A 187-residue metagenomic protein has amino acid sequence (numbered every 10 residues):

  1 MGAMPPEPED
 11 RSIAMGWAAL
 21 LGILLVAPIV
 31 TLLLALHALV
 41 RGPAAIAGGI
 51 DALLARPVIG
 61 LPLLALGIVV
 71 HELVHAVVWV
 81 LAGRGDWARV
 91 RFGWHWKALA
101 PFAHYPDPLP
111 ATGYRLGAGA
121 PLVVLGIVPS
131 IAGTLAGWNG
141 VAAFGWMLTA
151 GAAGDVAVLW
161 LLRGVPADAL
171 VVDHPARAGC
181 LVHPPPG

Functional and structural regions predicted by a protein language model:
M1-A44, W94-P184: Metalloprotease/metallohydrolase-associated module, dominated by Zn2+-dependent proteases
A45-G49: Juxtamembrane extracytosolic/periplasmic "stalk" immediately C-terminal to the first targeting helix
I50-I68: Short pre-active-site segment immediately N-terminal to the catalytic Zn-binding motif
L54, V58, A76, A88 (+2 more regions): Residue-level detector of functional hotspots within protein domains
L64-L73, A118: Short alpha-helical catalytic segment bearing the HExxH-like zincin motif of zinc-dependent metalloproteases
V69, L73-V78, V123, A157: Active-site His/Glu-centered metal-binding helix of metallohydrolases
E72-D107: Small-residue-rich helix-interface/hinge motifs
G187: Cytosolic-facing loops and C-terminal tails of multi-pass membrane proteins
